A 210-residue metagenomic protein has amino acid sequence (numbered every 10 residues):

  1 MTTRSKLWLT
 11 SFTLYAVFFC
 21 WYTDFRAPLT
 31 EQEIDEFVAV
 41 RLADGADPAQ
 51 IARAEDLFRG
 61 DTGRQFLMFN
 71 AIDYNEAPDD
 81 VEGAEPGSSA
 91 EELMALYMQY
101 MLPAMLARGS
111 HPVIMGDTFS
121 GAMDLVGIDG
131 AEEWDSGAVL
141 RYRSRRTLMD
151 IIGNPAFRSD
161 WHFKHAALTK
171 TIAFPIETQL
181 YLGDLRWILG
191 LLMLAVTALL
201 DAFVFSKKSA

Functional and structural regions predicted by a protein language model:
T2-W134, E177-A210: Short S/T/G/P-rich N-terminal loop/turn motif that feeds into the first structured element of a domain
D124-P175: Extracytoplasmic/lumenal ectodomains and periplasmic regions of secretory and membrane proteins
